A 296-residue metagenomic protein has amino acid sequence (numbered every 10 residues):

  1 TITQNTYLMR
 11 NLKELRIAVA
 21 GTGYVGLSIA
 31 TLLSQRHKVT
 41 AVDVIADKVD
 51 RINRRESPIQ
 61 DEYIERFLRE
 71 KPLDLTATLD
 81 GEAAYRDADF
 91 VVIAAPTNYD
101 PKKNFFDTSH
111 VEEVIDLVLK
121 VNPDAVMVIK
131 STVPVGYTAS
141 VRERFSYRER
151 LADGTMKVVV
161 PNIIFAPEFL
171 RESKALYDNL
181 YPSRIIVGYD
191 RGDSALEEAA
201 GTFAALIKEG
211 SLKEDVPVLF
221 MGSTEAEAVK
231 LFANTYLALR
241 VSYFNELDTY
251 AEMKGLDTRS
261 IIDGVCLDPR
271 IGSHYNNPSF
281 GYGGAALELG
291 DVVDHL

Functional and structural regions predicted by a protein language model:
T3-L296: Structural/interface elements that position substrates and couple domains in central-metabolism enzymes
